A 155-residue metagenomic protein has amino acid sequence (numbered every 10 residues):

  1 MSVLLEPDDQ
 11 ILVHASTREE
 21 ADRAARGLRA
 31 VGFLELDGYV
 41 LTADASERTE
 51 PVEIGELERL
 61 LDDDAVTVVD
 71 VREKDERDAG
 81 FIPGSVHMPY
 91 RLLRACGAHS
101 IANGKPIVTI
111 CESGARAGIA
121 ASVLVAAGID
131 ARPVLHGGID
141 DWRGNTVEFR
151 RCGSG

Functional and structural regions predicted by a protein language model:
M1-T67, V71-G155: Rhodanese-like catalytic fold shared by cysteine-dependent sulfurtransferases and DSP/PTP-type phosphatases
